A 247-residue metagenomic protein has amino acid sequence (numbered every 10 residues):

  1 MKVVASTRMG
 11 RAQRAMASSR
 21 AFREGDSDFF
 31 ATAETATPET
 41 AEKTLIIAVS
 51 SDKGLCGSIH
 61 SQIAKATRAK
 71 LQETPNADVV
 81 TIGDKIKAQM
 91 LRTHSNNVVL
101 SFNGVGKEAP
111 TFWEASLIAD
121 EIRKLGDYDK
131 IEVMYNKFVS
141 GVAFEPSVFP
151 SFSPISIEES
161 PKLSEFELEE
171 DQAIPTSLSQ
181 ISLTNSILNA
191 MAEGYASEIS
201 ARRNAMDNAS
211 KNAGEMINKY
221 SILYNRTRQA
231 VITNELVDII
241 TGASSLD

Functional and structural regions predicted by a protein language model:
M1-D247: C-terminal beta-strand-loop-alpha-helix "lid" module of Rossmann-like NAD(P)-dependent dehydrogenases
